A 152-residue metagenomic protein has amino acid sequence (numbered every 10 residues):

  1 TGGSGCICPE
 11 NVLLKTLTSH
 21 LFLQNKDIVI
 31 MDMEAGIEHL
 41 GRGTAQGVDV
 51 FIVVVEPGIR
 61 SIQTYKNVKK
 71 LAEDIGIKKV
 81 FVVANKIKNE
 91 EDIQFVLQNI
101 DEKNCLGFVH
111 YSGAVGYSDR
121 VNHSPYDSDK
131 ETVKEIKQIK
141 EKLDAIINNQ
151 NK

Functional and structural regions predicted by a protein language model:
T1-G2, A35-G36, G58-R60, I87-E90 (+1 more regions): Conserved nucleotide-binding/hydrolysis micro-motifs of P-loop NTPases
T1-L17: P-loop/Walker-type NTP enzyme "switch/lid" segment
V12, D32-A35: Short gly/ser/thr-rich secondary-structure transition/capping motifs
H20-N25, L40-I59: Inter-motif core of Ras-like GTPase G domains
V29, M33, V48, F81 (+1 more regions): Glycine-rich phosphate-binding loops of nucleotide-dependent enzymes
M31, V55, A84: Active-site flanking residues adjacent to catalytic metal/cofactor-binding acidic residues
E73-K152: C-terminal lobe/tail of nucleotide-utilizing enzymes
